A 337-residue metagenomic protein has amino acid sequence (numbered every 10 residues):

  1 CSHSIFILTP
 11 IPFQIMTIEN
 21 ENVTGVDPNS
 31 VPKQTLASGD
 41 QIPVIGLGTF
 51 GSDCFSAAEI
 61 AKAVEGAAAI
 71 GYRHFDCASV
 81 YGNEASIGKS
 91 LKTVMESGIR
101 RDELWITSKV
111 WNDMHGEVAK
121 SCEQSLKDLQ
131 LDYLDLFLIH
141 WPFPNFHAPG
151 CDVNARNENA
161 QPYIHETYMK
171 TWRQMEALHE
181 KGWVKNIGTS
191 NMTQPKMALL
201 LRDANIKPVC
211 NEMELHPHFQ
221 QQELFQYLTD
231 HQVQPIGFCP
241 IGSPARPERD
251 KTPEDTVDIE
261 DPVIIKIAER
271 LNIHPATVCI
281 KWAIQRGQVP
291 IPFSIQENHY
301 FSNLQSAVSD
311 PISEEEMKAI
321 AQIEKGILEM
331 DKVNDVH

Functional and structural regions predicted by a protein language model:
M16-L104, A119, Q174, I241-P244 (+1 more regions): N-terminal binding-site loop/beta-alpha segment at the start of enzyme catalytic domains that lines or forms
R73, D132-D135, K185, V209: Short acidic/polar active-site loop segments enriched in Thr and Asp
S97-E103, L131-Y133, K207: Short helix-terminating capping/connector loops at secondary-structure junctions
R100-M114, L136-P142, E214-L215: A short, structured active-site edge motif that brings together acidic residues
A119-I139, A177-K181: CE4/NodB-like, metal-dependent polysaccharide N-deacetylase domain that modifies extracellular/periplasmic N-acetylated
P142-H337: Beta/alpha (TIM)-barrel catalytic core signal, keyed to glycine-rich beta->alpha loops juxtaposed to Asp/Glu that bind
